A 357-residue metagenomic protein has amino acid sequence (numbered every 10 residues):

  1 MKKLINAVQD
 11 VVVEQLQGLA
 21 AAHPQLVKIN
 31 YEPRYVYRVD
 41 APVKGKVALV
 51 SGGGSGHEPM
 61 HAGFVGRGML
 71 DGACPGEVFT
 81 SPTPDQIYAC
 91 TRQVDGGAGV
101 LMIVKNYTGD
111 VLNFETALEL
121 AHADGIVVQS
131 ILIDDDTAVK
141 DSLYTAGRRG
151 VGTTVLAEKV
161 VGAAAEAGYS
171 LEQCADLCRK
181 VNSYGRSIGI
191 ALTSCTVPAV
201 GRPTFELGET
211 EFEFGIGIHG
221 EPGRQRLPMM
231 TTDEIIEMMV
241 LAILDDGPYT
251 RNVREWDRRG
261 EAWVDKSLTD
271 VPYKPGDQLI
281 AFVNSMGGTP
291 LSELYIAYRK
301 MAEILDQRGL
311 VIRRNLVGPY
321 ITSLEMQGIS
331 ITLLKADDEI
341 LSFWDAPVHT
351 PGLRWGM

Functional and structural regions predicted by a protein language model:
M1-L49, D338, P347-M357: N-terminal amphipathic/basic leader segments beginning at the initiator methionine
K2, V47-G54, L70-A73, G99-T108 (+4 more regions): Short glycine-rich or small-residue beta-strand-to-loop segments that form or flank ligand, phosphate, metal/Fe-S
H57, G66-G97: Glycine-rich oxoanion-binding loops at beta->alpha junctions
A73-V78, H122-G147: Short, acidic/small-residue loops that bind anionic groups at enzyme active sites
V111-G125, Y144, E293-R299: Short Gly/Thr/Asp-enriched flexible loops that form oxyanion-binding sites at enzyme active sites
I133-Y184: Short alpha-helices
Y169-L294: Mixed-charge interfacial surface used for oligomerization/domain docking and macromolecular partner engagement
A262-M357: C-terminal non-catalytic interaction/assembly regions of soluble proteins
